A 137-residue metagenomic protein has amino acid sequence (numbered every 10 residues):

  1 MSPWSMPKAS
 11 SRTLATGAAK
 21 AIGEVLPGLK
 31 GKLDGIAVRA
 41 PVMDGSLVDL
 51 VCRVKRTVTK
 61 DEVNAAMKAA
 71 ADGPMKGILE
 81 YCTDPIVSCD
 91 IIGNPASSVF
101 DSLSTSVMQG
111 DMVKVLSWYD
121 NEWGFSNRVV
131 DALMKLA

Functional and structural regions predicted by a protein language model:
M1-M112: C-terminal substrate-binding/catalytic lobe of Rossmann-fold NAD(P)-dependent oxidoreductases
R39, W118-F125: Glycine-rich phosphate/pyrophosphate-binding beta-alpha loops
V54, L133-A137: Short, hydrophobic alpha-helical segments
K68, D131-A132: Short intrinsically disordered coil segments
R128: C-terminal catalytic subdomain
